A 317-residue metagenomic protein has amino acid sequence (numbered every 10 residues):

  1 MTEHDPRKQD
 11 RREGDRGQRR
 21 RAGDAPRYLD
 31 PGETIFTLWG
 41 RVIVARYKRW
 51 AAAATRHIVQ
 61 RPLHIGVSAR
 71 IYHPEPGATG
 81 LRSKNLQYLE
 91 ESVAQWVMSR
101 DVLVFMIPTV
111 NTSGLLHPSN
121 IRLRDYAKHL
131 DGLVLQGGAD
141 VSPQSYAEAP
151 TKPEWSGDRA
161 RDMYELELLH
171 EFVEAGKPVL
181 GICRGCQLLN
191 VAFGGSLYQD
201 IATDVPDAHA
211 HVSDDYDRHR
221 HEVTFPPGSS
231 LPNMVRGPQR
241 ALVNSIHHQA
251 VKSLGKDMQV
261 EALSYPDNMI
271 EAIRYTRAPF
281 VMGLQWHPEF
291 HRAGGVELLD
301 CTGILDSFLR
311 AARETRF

Functional and structural regions predicted by a protein language model:
T2-P178, V191, Y198, A202-V235 (+6 more regions): N-terminal beta1-alpha1 cap of cysteine-dependent amidohydrolase-like domains
G181, G185, N190, G194: Gly/Ala-rich beta-loop-alpha elbow adjacent to hydrolase catalytic centers
F280: Catalytic cores of transferase enzymes with a strong primary signal for eukaryotic protein kinases
